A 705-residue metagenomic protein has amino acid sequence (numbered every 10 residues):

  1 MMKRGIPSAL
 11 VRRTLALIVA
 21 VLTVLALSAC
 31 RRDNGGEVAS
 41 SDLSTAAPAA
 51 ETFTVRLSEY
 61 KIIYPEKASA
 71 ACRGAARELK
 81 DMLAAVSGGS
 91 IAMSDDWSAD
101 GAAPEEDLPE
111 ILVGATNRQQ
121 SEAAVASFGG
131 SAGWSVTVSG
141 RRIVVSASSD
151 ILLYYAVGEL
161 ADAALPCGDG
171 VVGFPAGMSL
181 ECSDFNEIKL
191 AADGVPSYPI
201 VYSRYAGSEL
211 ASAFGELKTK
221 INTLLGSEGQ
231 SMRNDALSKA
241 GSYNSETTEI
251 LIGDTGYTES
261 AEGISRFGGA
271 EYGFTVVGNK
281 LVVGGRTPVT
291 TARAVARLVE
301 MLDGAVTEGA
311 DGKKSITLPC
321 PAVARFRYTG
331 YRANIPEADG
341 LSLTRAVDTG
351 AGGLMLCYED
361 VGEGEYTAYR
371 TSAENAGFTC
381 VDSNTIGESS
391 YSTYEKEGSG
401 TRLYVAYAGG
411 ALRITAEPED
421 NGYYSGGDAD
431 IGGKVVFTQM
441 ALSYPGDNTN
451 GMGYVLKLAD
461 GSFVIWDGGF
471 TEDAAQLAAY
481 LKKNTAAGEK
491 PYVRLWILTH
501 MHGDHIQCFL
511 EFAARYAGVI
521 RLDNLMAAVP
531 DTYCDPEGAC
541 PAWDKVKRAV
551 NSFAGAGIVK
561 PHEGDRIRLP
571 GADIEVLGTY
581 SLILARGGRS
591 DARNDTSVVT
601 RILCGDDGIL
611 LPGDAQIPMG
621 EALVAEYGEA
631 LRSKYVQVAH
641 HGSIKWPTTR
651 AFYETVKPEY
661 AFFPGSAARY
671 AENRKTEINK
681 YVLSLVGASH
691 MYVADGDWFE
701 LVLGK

Functional and structural regions predicted by a protein language model:
A26-A29: C-terminal motif of bacterial Sec signal peptides marking the signal peptidase cleavage site
R31-D33: Bacterial signal peptide processing site
G36-R327: Solvent-exposed alpha-helical segments and adjacent loops that form catalytic or protein-interaction surfaces
F326-G426: An acidic-aromatic pocket/loop used at catalytic or ligand-binding sites
G422-P491, K560-L631, E700-K705: Core dinuclear metal-dependent hydrolase active-site scaffold
N450, E472, M501-Q507, D531-D535 (+4 more regions): Active-site environment of divalent metal-dependent phosphoester hydrolases
G461-S462, E472-A527, E626-S643, K657-A661: Active-site metal-binding motif and surrounding structural segment of the metallo-beta-lactamase
R521-M526, P530-N594, Y660, G665-K705: Binuclear metal-ion centers of metallo-dependent hydrolases, dominated by the metallo-beta-lactamase
